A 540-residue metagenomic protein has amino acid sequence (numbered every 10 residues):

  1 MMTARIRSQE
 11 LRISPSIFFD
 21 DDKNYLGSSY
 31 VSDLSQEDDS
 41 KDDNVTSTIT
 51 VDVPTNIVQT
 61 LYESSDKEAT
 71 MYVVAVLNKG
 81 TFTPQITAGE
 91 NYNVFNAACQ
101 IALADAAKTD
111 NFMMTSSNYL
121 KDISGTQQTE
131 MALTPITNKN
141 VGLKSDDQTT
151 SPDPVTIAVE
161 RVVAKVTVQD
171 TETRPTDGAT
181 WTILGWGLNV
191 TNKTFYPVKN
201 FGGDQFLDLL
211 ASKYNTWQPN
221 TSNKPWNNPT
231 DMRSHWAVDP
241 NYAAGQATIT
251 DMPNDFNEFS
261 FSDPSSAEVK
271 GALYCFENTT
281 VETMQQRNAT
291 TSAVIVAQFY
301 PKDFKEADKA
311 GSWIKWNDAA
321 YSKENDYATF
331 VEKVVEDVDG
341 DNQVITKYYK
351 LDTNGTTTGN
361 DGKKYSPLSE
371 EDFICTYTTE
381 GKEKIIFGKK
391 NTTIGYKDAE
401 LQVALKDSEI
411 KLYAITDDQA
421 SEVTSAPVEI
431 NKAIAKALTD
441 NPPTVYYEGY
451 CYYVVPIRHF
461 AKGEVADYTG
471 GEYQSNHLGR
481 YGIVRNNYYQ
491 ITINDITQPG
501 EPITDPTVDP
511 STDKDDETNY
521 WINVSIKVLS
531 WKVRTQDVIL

Functional and structural regions predicted by a protein language model:
T3-A88, K165-Q169, T173-Q490, V533-L540: Tryptophan-paired
S16-N24, S29-L34, Y72-K139: Membrane-anchoring signal-anchor transmembrane alpha-helices and their immediate flanking context
N91-V94, N138, L143-Q148, V190 (+1 more regions): Helix N-terminus capping/helix-initiation residues
Q100-R161, Q169-T171, F330-T376, K384-I386 (+1 more regions): Extracellular beta-sheet/turn segments enriched in Thr/Pro/Gly and aliphatic residues
